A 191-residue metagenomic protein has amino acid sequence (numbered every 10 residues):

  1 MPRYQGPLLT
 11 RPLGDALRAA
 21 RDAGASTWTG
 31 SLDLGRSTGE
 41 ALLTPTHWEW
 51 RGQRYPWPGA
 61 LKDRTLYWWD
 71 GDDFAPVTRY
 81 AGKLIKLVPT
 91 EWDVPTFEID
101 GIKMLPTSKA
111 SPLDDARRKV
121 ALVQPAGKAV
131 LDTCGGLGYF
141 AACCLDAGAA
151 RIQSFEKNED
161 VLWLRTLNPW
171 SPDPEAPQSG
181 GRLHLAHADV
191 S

Functional and structural regions predicted by a protein language model:
M1-E91: N-terminal auxiliary segments of SAM/dcSAM-dependent transferases
V94-I102: Short, basic/glycine-rich phosphate-binding loops at helix/coil junctions that contact nucleotide phosphates
I102-S108: Surface-exposed cleft-lining segments at the edges of enzyme active sites
A110-K128: Conserved alpha-helix/loop element of class I SAM-dependent methyltransferases that forms part of the SAM/SAH-binding
A121-L122, C143, L167-N168: A generic secondary-structure signal
P125-Y139, Q153: Conserved class I S-adenosyl-L-methionine
L137-A149: Conserved SAM-binding loop of SAM-dependent methyltransferases across substrates and taxa, primarily the Class I
F155-S191: S-adenosyl-L-methionine
